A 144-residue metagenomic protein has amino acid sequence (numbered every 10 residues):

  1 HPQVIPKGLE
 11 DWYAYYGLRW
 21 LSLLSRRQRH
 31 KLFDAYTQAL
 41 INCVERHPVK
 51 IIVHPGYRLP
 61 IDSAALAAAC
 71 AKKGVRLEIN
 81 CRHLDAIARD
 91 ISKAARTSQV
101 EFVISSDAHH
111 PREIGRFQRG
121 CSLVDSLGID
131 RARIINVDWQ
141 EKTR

Functional and structural regions predicted by a protein language model:
H1-K72, D125, R133: Extended substrate/RNA-proximal surfaces in nucleic-acid metabolism proteins
K7, I41, P55-R144: Charged catalytic cores and adjacent phosphate/nucleic-acid-binding surfaces used for phosphate/nucleic-acid chemistry
